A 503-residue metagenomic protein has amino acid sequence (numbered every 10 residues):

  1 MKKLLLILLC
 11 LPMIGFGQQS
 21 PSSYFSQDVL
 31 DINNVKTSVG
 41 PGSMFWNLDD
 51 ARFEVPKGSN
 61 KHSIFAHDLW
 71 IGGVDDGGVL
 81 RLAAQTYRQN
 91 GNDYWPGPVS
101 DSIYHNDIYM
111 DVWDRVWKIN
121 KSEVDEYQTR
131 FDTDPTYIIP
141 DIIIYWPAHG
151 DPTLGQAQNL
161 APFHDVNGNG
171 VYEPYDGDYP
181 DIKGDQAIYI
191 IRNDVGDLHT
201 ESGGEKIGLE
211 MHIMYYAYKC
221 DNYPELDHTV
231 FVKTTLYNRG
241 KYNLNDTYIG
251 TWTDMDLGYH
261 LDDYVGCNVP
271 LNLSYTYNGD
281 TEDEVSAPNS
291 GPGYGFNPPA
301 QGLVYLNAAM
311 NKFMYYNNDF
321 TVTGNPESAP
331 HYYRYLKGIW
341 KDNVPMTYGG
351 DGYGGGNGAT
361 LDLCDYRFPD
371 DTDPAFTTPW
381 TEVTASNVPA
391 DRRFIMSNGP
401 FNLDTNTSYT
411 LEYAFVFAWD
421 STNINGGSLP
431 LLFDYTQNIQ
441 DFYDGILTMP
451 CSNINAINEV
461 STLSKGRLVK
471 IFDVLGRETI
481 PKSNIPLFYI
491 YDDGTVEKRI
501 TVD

Functional and structural regions predicted by a protein language model:
L4-I14: Sec-dependent N-terminal signal peptides
Q18-S452: A long-range scaffold signal marking pre-active-site subdomains of enzyme folds
D75, T462, D473, Y491-D493: Acidic surface patches and DE-rich sequence motifs
A161, V469-I471, L487: Generic short beta-strand
I395, S464-R467, S483-N484: Short, small/polar residue-rich loop motifs at catalytic or cofactor-binding pockets
G445-E478: Residue-level detector of functionally pivotal "anchor" positions at catalytic/ligand-binding pockets or at interdomain
P486-D503: C-terminal tail/sorting-segment detector
